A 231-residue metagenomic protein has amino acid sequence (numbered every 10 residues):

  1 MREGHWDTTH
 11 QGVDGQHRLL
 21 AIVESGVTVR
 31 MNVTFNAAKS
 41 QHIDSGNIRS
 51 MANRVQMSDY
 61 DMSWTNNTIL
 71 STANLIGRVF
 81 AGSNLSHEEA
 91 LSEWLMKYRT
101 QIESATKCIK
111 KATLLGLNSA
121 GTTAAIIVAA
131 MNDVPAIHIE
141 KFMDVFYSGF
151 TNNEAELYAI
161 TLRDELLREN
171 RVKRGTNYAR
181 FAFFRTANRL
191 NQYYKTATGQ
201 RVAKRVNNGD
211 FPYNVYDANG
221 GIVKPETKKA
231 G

Functional and structural regions predicted by a protein language model:
M1-N36: Short alpha-helix boundary/capping and kink motifs at helix termini
V23-G231: Solvent-exposed functional surfaces
